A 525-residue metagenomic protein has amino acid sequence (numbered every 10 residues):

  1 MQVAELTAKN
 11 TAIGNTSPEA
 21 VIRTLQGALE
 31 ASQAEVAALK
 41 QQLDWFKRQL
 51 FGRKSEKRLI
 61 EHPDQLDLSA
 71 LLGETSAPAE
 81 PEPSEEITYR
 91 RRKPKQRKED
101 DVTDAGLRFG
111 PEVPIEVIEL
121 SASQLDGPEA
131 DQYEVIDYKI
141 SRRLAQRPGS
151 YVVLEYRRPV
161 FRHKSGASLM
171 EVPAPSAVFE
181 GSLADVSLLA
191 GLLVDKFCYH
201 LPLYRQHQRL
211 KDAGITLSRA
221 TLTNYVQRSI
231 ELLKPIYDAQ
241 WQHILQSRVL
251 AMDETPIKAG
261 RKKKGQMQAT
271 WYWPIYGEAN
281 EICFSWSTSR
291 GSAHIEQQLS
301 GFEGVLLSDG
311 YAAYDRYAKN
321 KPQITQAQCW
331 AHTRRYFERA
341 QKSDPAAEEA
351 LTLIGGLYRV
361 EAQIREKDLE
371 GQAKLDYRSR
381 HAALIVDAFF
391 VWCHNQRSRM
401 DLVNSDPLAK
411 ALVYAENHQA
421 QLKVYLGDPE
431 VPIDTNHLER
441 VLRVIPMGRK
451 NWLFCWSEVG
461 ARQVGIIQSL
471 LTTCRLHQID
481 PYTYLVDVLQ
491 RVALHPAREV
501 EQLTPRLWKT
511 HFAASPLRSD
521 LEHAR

Functional and structural regions predicted by a protein language model:
M1-E180, L222, A251-M252, K258 (+2 more regions): Short, flexible loop/hinge motifs at secondary-structure junctions
L25, G52, L125-P128, H163 (+11 more regions): Mobile genetic element proteins and their domesticated derivatives, centered on retroelements and DNA transposons
D101-A130, Y204-Q297, G301, I364-E430 (+1 more regions): Gly/Pro-rich turn-and-neighbor structural signature
E134-I136, E171-P173, A259-R261, C283-S285 (+5 more regions): Short helix/loop capping segments that flank catalytic or ligand/cofactor-binding pockets
G149-Y204, Q268-A269, W273-I282: Active-site-adjacent "gating/activation" loops or surface patches in catalytic cores
V186-A190, C198-P202, C283-R316, A461-Q468: Structured ligand/cofactor/substrate-binding pocket environments in proteins
V249-L250, V305, G310, A318-T352: Conserved beta-strand -> loop -> alpha-helix junction used to position metal-binding or nucleic-acid-contacting
G304, Y311-A313, E349-R525: Acidic/histidine-rich catalytic cores and adjacent linkers of DNA breakage/strand-transfer/modification proteins
